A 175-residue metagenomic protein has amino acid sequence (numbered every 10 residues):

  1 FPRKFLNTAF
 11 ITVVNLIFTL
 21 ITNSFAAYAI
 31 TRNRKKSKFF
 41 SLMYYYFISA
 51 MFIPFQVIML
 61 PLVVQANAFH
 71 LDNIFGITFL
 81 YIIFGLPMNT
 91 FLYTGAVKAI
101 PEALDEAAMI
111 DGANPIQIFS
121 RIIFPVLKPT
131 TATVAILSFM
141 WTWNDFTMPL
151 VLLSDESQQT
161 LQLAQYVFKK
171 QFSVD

Functional and structural regions predicted by a protein language model:
F1-D175: A structural signal for multi-pass alpha-helical bundles of membrane permease subunits that mediate small-molecule
